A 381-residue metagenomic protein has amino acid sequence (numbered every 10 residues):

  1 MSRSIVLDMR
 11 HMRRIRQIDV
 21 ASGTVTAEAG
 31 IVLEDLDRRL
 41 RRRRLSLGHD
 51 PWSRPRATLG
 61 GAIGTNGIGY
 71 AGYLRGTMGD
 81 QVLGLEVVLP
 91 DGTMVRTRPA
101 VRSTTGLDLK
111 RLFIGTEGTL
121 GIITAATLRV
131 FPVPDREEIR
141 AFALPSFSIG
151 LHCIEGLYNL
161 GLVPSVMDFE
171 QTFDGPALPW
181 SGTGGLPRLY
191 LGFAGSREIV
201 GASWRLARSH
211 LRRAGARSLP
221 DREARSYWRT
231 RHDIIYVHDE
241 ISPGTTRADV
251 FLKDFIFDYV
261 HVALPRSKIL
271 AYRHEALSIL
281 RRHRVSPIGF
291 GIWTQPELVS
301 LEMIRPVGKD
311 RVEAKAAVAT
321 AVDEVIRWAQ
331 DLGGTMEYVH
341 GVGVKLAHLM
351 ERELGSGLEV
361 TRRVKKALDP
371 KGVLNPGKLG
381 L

Functional and structural regions predicted by a protein language model:
M1-M12, L47, A329: Glycine-rich N-terminal segment of FAD-binding domains in flavoprotein oxidoreductases, spanning the beta-loop-helix
D8-Q17, V32-R39, P55, L59 (+16 more regions): General structural feature for long, well-ordered alpha-helical segments within catalytic domains of soluble enzymes
R13-D168, V373-L374: FAD-binding subdomain of flavoenzyme oxidoreductases
V20-G23, F257-V260, K345-M350: Short beta-alpha connecting loops at secondary-structure transitions that line or flank enzyme active sites
T93, G343-L381: Activity-critical C-terminal alpha-helical subdomain
P132, A143, L151-E324, W328 (+1 more regions): C-terminal substrate-recognition/cap domain of FAD-linked oxidoreductases
F173, T294-E297, M336, G341-H348: Small/polar glycine-rich anion-binding or flexible loop at a beta-alpha turn
